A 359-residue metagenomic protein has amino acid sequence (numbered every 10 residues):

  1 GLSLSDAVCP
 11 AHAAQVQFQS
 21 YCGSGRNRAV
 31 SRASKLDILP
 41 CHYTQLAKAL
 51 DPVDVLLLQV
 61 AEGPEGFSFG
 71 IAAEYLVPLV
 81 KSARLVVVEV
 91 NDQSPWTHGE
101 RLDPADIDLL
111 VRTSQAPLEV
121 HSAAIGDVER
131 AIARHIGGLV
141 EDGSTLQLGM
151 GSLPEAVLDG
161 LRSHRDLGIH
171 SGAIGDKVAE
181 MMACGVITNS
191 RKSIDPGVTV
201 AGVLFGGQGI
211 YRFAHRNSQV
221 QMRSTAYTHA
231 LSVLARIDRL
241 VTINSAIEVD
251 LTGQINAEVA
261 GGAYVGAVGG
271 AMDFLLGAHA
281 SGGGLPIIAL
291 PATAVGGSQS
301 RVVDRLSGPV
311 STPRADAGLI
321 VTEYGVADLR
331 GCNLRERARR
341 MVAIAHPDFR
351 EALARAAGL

Functional and structural regions predicted by a protein language model:
G1-L359: Conserved alpha/beta enzyme-core scaffold
